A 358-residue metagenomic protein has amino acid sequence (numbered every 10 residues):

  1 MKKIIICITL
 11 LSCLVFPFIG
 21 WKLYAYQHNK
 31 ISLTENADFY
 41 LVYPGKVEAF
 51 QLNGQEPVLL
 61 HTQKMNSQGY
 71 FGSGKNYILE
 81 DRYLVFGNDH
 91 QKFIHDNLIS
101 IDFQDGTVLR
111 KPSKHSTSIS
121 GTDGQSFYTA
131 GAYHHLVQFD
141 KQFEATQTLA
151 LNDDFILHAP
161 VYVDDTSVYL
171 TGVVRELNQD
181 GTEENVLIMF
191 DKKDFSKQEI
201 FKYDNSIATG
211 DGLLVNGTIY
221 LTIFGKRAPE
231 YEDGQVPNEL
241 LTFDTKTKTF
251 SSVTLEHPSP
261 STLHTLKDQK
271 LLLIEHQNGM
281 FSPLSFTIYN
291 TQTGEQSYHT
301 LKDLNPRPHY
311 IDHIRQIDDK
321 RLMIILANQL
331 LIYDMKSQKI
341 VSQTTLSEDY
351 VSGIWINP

Functional and structural regions predicted by a protein language model:
I6-K22: Hydrophobic membrane-insertion alpha-helices, especially the h-region of bacterial N-terminal signal peptides
I19-N66: An edge-strand/N-cap motif at the start of beta-rich repeat modules
A25-K30, N66-D81, P112-G124, D153-D165 (+4 more regions): Repeated scaffold domains used in trafficking and secretory/extracellular systems, primarily beta-propellers
F39, L84, F127, V168-L170 (+3 more regions): Hydrophobic beta-strand positions that form the internal "hydrophobic ladder" of WD40/Gbeta-like beta-propeller blades
P44-Q51, Q91-S100, H134-Q138, E176-I188 (+3 more regions): Structural motif
V58-G69, D105-S113, F143-L151, F195-Y203 (+3 more regions): A short beta-strand motif characteristic of beta-propeller blades
E232-L241, T245-N328: Intrinsically disordered, low-complexity segments enriched in Gly and acidic/Ser/Thr residues that form flexible
I325-P358: Blade-level signature of beta-propeller repeat domains, shared across WD40, Kelch, NHL, RCC1 and BNR/Asp-box propellers
